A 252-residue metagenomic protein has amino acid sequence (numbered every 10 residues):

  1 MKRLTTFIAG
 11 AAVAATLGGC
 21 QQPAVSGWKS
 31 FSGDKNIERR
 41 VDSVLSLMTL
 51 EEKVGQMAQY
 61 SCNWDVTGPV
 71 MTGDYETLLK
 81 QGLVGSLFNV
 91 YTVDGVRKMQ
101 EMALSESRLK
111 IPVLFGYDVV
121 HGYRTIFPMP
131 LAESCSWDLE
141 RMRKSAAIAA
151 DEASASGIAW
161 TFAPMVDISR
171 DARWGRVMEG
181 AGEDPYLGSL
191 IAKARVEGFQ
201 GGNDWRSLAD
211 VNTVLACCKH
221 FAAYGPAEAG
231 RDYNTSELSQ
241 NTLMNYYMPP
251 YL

Functional and structural regions predicted by a protein language model:
M1-R3, P23-A24: N-terminal accessory segment at the very beginning of proteins
K2-G10: Sec-dependent signal peptide recognition, specifically the positively charged N-region followed immediately by
A15-L252: Glycoside hydrolase catalytic-domain context in secreted enzymes
